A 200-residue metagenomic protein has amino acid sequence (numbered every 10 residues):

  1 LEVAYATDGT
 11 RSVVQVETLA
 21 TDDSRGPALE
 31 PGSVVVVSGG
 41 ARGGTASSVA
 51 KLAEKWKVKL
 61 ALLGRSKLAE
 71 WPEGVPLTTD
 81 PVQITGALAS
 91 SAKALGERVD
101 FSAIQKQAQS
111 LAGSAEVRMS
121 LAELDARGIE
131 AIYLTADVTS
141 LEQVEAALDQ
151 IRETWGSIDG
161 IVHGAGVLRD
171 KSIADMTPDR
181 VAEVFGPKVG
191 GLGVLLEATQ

Functional and structural regions predicted by a protein language model:
E2-Q200: NAD(P)H/NAD(P)+-dependent Rossmann-fold oxidoreductase cores
